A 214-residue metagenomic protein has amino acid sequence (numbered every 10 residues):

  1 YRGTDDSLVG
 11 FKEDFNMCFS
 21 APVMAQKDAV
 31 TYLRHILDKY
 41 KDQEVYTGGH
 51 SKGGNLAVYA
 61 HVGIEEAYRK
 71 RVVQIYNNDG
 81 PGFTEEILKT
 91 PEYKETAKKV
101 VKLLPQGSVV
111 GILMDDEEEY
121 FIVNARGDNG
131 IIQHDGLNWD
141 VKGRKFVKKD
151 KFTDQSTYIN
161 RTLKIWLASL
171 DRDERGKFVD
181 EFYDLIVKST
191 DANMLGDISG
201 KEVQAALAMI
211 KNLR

Functional and structural regions predicted by a protein language model:
Y1-E44, I64-R214: Alpha/beta hydrolase fold serine-hydrolase catalytic domain that processes acyl esters and thioesters
G48-G53, A57: Gly/Ala-rich beta-loop-alpha elbow adjacent to hydrolase catalytic centers
Y59-G63: Active-site signature of alpha/beta-hydrolase-fold catalytic machinery across serine- and Asp/Cys-nucleophile hydrolases
